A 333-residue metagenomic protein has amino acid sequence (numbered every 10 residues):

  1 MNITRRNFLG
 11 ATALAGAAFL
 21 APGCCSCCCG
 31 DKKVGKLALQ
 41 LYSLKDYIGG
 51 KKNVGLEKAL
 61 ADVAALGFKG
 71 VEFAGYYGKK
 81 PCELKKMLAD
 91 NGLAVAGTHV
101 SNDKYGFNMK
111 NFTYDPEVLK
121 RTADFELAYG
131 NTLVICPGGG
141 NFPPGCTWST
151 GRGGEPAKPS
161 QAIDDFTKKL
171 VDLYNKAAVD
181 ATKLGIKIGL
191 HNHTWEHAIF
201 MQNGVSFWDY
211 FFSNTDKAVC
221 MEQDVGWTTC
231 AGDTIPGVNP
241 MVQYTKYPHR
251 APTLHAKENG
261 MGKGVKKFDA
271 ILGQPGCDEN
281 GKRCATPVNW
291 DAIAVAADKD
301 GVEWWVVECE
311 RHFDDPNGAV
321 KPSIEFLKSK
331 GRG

Functional and structural regions predicted by a protein language model:
M1-G16: N-terminal secretory signal peptides and thylakoid transit peptides that target proteins across membranes
A13, A18, Y77, M109-C220 (+1 more regions): Active-site acidic/histidine proton-transfer and metal-coordination neighborhood in alpha/beta enzyme cores
G23-V54, D62: C-terminal segment of N-terminal export signals and the immediately downstream linker at the start of the mature
D31-K32, A61-A65, K79-G97, K120-G130 (+4 more regions): Acidic (Asp/Glu)-rich catalytic clusters
L37-Q40, V71, V95-V100, V134-C136 (+4 more regions): Hydrophobic faces of well-ordered beta-strands that scaffold small-molecule active sites in alpha/beta enzyme cores
Y47-K51, G70-E83, D103-P116, F142-P144 (+5 more regions): Acidic-and-aromatic substrate-binding clefts and catalytic sites of carbohydrate-active enzymes
I48-D62, Y114-D124, P236-Q243, W290: Short, acidic/polar
A181-E279: Acidic/histidine-rich catalytic cores of soluble enzymes
